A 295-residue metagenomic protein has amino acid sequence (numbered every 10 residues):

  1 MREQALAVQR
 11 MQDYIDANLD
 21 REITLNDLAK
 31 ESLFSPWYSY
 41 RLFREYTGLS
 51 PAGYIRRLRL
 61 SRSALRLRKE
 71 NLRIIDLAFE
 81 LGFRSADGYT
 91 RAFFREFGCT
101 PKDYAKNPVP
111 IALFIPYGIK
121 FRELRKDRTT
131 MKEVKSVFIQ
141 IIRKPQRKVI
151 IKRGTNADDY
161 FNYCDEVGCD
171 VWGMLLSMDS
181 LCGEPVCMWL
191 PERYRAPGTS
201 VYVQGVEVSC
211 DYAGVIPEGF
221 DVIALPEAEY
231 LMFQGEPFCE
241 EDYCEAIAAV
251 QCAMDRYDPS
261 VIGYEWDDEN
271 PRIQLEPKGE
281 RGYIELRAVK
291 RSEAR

Functional and structural regions predicted by a protein language model:
M1-L6, G53: Basic, helix-initiating cap at the start of DNA-binding domains
Q9-N26, E45-E80, P108-T129: Terminal helix-turn-helix DNA-binding modules in bacterial transcription factors
L28-W37: Helix-turn-helix
A29, A78, T90: The alpha-helix within a helix-turn-helix
S32, L81-G82: Core residues of bacterial helix-turn-helix
S35-P36, R84-A86: Short coil turns linking two alpha-helices in DNA-binding domains
W37-S39, F43, Y89, F93: Short hydrophobic/aromatic patch on the recognition helix
S61, L65-R68, D87, R91-K102 (+1 more regions): A solvent-exposed interaction/effector surface
